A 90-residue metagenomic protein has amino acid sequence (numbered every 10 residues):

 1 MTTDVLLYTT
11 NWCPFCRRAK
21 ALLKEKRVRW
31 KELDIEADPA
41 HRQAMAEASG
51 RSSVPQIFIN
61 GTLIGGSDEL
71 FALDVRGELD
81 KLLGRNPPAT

Functional and structural regions predicted by a protein language model:
M1-R29: Local sequence-structure signature of Cys/Sec-based thiol-disulfide redox active-site neighborhoods
D4, A89-T90: Terminal leader/tail segments of proteins
K31-L33, T62: Structural signal for short hydrophobic segments within the conserved structured cores of catalytic domains across
D34-S52, E78, L82-R85: Thioredoxin-like thiol-disulfide oxidoreductase module
S49-F58, D68: Structural micro-motif
I59-A89: Non-catalytic, surface beta->alpha helical segment in thiol-disulfide oxidoreductase systems
